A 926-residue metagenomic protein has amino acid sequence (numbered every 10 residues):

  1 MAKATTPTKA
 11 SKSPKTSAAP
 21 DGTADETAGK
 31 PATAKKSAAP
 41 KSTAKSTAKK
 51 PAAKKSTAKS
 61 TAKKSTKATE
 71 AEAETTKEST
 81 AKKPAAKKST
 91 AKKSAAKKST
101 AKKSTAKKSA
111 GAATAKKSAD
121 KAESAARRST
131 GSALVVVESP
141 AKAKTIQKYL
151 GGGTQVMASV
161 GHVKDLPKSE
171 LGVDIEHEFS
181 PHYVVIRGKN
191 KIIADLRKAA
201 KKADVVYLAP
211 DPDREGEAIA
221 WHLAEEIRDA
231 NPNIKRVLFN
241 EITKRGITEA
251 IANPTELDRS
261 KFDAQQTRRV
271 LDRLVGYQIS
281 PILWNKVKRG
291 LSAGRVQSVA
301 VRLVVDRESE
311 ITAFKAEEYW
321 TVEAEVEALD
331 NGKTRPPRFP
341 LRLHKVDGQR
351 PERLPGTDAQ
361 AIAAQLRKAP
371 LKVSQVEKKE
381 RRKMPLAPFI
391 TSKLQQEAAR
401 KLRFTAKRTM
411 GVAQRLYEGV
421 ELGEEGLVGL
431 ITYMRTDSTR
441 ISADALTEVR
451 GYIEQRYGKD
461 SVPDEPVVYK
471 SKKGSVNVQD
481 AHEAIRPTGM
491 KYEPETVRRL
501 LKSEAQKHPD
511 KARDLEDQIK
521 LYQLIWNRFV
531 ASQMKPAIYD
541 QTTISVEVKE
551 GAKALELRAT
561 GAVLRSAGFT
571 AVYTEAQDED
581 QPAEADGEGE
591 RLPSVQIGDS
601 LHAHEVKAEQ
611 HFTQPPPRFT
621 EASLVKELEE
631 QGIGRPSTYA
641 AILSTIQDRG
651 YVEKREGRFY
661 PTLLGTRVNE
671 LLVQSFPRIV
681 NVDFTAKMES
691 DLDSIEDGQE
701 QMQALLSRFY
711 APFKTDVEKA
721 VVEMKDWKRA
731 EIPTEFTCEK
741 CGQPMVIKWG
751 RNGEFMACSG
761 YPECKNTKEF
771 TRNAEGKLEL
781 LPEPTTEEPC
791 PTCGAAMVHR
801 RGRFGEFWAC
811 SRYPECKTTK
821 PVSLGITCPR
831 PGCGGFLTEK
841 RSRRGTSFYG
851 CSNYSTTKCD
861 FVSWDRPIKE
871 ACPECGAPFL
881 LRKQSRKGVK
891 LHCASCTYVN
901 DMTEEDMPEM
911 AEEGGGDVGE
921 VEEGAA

Functional and structural regions predicted by a protein language model:
A2-K15, P20-G22, E26-K30, K35-A39 (+15 more regions): Basic, low-complexity terminal or inter-domain segments flanking catalytic cores
S109-Q266, H344-K345, R350-G356, Q360 (+2 more regions): Intrinsically disordered, low-complexity regulatory segments
G131, D211-D213, K288-S292, K378-A387 (+3 more regions): Conserved short loop/turn motifs at secondary-structure junctions
T145-Y149, D195, A218-E226, G246-N253 (+9 more regions): Alpha-helical scaffold elements adjacent to nucleotide-binding pockets in ATP/GTP-utilizing enzyme cores
I242-E323, K379: C-terminal or mid-to-C-terminal helical accessory/interaction module adjacent to the motor/catalytic core
K286-G290, V305-P355, K401: C-terminal helical "lid" subdomain and adjoining coupling/linker elements of P-loop NTPases
D347-A387: Metal- or metallocofactor-binding catalytic centers and their adjacent structured scaffolds across diverse enzyme
P385-A398, E425-Y433, P615-E627: Short acidic, hydrophobic short linear motifs in intrinsically disordered regions
